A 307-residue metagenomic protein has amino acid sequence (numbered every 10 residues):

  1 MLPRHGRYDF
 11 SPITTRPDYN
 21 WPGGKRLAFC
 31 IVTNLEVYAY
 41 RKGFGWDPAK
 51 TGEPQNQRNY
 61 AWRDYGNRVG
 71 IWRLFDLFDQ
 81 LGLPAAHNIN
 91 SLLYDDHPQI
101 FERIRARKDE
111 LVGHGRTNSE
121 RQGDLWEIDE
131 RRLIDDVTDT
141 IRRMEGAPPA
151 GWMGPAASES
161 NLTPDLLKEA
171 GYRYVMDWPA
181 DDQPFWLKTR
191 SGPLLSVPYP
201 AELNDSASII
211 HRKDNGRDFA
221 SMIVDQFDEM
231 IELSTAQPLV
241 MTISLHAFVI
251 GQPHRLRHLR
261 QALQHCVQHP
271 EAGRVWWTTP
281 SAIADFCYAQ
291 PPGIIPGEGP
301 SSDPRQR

Functional and structural regions predicted by a protein language model:
L2-E110, D228, H258, H265 (+1 more regions): Active-site beta->alpha N-cap acidic-glycine motif
L2-G23, D139-Q237, P291-P296: Active-site-adjacent pocket scaffolds in enzyme catalytic domains
P12, Y174, V224-R307: C-terminal domain-boundary segment and adjacent tail
E53-Q55, W72, D79-S160, G192 (+2 more regions): Metal-dependent polysaccharide deacetylase catalytic core of the NodB/CE4 family, i.e., the active-site-bearing domain
L77-L81, R103, R107, T140-M144 (+2 more regions): Alpha-helical structural signal in soluble globular domains
H97-P98, N161-P164, P253-L259: Conserved strand-to-helix beginnings and helix N-cap segments that scaffold or border functional pockets
K108-E120, R131, K168-Q183, D303: Acidic, His- and aromatic-enriched active-site or binding-groove loops in soluble protein domains that engage sugars
L125-L133, D214-D218, H254-H258: Alpha-helix N-cap and loop-to-helix initiation/capping positions
